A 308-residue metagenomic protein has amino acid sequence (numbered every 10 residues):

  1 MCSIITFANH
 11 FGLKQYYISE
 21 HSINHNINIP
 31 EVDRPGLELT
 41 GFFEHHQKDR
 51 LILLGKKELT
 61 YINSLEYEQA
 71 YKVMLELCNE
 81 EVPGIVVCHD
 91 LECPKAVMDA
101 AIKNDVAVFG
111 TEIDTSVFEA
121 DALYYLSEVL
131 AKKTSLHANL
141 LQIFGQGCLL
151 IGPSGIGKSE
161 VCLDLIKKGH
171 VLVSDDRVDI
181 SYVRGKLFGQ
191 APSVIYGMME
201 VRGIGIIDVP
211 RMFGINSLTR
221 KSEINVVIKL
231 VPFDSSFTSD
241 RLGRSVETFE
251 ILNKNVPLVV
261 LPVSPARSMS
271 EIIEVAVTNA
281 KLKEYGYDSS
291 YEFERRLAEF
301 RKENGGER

Functional and structural regions predicted by a protein language model:
M1-L77: Gly/Thr-rich phosphate-binding loop signature of adenosyl cofactor/nucleotide-binding cores
R50-L53, P83-V86, V106-F109, G147-L149 (+2 more regions): Structural motif
L54-E58, V87-D90, V263: Structural motif
E81-G84, D90-Y125: Charged, amphipathic alpha-helical linker segments immediately N-terminal to NTP-binding catalytic cores
Y125-G145: P-loop NTPase nucleotide-binding/switch module
G145-V173: Glycine-rich phosphate-binding P-loop
V171-P232: Conserved nucleotide-sensing/catalytic segment adjacent to the nucleotide-binding pocket in NTP-handling enzymes
N225-R308: Conserved NTP phosphate-binding and transfer environment spanning the P-loop NTPase/kinase superfamily
